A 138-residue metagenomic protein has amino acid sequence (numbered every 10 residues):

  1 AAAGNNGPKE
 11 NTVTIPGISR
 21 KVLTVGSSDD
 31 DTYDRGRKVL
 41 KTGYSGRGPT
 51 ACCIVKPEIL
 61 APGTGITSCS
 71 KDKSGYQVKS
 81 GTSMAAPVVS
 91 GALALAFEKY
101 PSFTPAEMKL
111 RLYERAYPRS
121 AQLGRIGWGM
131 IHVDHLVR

Functional and structural regions predicted by a protein language model:
A1-G4, V25: Active-site neighborhood of phospho(di)ester-bond hydrolases with catalytic His/Asp-centered motifs
G4, G81-S83, G127, H132: Residue-level detector of functionally special positions within alpha-helical transmembrane segments of multi-pass
N5-K21: Glycine-rich, charge-decorated loop segments at or immediately adjacent to ligand/cofactor-binding or catalytic sites
P8-T12, D34-R35, C69, A121-Q122: Extracytoplasmic/secreted cell-surface and envelope-processing proteins
G17-E98, S102, H135-L136: Extracellular S/T/G-rich loop segment that most often corresponds to the catalytic His/Ser-adjacent loop
E98-R138: C-terminal subdomain of the subtilisin-like protease fold in secreted/lumenal serine endopeptidases
